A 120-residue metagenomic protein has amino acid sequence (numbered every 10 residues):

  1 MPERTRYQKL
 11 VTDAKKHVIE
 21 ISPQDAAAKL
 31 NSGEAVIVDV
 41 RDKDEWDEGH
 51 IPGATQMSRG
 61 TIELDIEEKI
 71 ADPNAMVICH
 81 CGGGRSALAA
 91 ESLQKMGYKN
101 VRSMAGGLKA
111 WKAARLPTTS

Functional and structural regions predicted by a protein language model:
M1-A35, K43-I78, G84-S120: Rhodanese-like catalytic fold shared by cysteine-dependent sulfurtransferases and DSP/PTP-type phosphatases
D39: N-terminal glycine-rich beta->alpha transition that marks the start or flank of a dinucleotide-binding site
